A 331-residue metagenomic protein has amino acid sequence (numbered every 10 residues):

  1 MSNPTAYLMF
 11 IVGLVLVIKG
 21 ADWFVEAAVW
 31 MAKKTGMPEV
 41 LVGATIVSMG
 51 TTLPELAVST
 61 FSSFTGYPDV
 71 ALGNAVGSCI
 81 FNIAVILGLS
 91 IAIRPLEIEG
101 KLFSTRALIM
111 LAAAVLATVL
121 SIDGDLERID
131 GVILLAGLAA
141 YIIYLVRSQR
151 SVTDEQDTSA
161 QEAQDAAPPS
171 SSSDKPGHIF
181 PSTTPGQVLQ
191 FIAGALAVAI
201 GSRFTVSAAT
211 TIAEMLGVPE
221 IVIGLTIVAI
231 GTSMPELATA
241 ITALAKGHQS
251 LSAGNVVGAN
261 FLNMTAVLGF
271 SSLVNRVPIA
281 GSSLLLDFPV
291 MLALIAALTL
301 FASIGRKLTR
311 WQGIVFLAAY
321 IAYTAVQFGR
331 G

Functional and structural regions predicted by a protein language model:
M1-G331: Hydrophobic alpha-helical segments, chiefly the membrane-spanning helices and signal/signal-anchor peptides
